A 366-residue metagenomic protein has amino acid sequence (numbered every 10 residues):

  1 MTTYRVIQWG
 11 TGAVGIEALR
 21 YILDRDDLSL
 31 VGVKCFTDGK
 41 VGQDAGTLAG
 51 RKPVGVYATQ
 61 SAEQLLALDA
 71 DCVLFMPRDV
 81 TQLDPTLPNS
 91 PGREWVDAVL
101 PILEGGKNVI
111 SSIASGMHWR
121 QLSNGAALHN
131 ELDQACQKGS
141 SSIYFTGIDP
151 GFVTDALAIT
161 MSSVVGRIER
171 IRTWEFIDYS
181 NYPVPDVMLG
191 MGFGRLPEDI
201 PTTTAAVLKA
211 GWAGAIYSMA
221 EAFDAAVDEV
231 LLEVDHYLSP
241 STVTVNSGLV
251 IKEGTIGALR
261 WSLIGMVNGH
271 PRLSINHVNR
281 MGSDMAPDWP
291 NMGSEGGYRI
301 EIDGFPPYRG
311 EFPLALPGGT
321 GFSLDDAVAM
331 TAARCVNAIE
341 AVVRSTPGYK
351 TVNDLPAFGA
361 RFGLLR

Functional and structural regions predicted by a protein language model:
M1-G105, D224: N-terminal glycine-/serine-/threonine-rich beta1-alpha1-beta2 phosphate-ribose binding loop of Rossmann-like
W9, A13, E17, S90 (+8 more regions): Conserved active-site and cofactor/substrate-binding residues in soluble primary-metabolism enzymes
W9, S162-D288, Y298, D325: Active-site-lining helix/loop region of Rossmann-like oxidoreductase modules
L23-D27, D133, Q137, S141 (+4 more regions): Generic secondary-structure signature for well-ordered alpha-helical cores
F36, R78, K107, I113-M117 (+2 more regions): Short, ordered loop/turn segments at secondary-structure junctions
P88-L100, E104-G105, S112-S141: Rossmann-fold NAD(P)-binding glycine/threonine-rich loop
R120-Y182: A contiguous active-site-proximal alpha/beta segment in oxidoreductase catalytic domains
N246-R366: C-terminal active-site/capping subdomain that shapes the small-molecule cofactor and substrate pocket of enzyme
